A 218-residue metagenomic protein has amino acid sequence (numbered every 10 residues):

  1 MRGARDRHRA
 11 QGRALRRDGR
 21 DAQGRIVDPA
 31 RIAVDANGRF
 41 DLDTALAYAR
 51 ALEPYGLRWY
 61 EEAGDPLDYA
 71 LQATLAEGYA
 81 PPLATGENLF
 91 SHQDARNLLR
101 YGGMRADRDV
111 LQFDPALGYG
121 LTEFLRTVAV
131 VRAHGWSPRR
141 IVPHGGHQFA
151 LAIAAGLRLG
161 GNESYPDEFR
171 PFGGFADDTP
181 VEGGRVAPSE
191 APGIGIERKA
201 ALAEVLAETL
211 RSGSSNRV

Functional and structural regions predicted by a protein language model:
M1-A73, G78-Y79: Metal-dependent enolase-superfamily TIM-barrel catalytic cores that perform enediolate-based chemistry
D6-H8, V34-G38, E61-G64, T85-L89 (+3 more regions): A cross-domain feature marking catalytic cores of carbohydrate-active enzymes and several ubiquitous metabolic/repair
A10, D28, P81, F113-D114 (+2 more regions): Poly-acidic low-complexity segments
G12, R16, L42, P66-Y69 (+5 more regions): Electropositive phosphate-/nucleotide-binding environments in soluble metabolic enzymes
A45, A95, L202-A203: Hydrophobic/aromatic residues in well-formed alpha-helices
R50, G56, L67-R185: Shared catalytic-loop signature of beta/alpha-barrel
F169-V218: C-terminal extensions of enzymes
